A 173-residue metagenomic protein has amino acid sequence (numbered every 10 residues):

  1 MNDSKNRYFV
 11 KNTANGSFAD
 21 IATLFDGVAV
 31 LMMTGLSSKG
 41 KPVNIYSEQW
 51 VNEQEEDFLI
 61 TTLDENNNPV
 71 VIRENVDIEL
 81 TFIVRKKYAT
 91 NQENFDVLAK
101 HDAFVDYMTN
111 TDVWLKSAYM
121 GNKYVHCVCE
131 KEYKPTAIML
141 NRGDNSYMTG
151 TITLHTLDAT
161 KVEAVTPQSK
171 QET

Functional and structural regions predicted by a protein language model:
M1-T173: Extracellular/virion structural assembly segments
